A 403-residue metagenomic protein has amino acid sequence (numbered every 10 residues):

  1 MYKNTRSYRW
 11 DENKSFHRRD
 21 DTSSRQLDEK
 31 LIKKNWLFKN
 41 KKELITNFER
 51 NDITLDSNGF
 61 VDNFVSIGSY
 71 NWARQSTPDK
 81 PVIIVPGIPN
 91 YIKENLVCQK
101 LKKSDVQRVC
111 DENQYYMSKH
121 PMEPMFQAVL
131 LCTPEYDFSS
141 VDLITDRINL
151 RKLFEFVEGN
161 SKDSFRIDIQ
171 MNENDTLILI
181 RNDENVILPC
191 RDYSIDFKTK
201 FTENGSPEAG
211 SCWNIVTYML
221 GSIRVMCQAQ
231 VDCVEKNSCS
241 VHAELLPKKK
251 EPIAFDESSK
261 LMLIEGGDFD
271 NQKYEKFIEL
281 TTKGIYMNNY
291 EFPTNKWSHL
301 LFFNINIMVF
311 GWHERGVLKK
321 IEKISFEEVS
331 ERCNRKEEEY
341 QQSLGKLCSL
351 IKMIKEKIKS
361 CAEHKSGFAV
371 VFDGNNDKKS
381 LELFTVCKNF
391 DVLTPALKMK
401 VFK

Functional and structural regions predicted by a protein language model:
Y2-K403: Accessory terminal regions of nucleic-acid processing enzymes
